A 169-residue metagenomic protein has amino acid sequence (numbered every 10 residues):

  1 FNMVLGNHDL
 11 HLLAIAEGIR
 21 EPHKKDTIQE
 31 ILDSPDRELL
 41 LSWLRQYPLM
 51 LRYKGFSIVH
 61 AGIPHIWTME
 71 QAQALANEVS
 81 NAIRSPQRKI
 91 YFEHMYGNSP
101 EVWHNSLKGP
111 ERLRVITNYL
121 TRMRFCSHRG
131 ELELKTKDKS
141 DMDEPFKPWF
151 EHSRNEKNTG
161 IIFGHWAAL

Functional and structural regions predicted by a protein language model:
F1-K108: Active-site neighborhood of divalent metal-dependent phosphoester bond hydrolases
F56-S57, N118, G160: A broad, low-specificity signal marking well-ordered, structured residues that form hydrophobic/aromatic
A61-G62, M123, G164: Structured loops at beta-to-helix junctions and adjacent beta-edge loops in soluble globular domains
P64-T68, S127, L169: Short, acidic Gly/Pro/Ser/Thr-rich loop/turn segments
H94, H104, E111, Y119-L120 (+1 more regions): Metal-dependent phosphodiesterase/nuclease catalytic metal-binding core
K108-K139: Acidic, glycine-rich loop-and-strand cores that form catalytic or ligand-binding grooves in diverse globular domains
M142-P145: Intrinsic-disorder detector for long, low-complexity, phosphorylation-rich regulatory segments in eukaryotic complex
P148-L169: A conserved acidic, glycine/proline-rich C-terminal tail/linker
